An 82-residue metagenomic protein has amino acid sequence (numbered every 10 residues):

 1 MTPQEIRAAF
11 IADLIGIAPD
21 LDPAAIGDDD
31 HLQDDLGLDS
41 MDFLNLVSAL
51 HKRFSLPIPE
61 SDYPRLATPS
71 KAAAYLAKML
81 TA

Functional and structural regions predicted by a protein language model:
T2-L38, S48, K52-A82: Phosphopantetheine-dependent thiolation modules in NRPS/PKS and related acyl-activating systems
D42: Two-component histidine kinase catalytic core, primarily the HATPase_c
N45: Conserved alpha-helix in the HATPase_c
